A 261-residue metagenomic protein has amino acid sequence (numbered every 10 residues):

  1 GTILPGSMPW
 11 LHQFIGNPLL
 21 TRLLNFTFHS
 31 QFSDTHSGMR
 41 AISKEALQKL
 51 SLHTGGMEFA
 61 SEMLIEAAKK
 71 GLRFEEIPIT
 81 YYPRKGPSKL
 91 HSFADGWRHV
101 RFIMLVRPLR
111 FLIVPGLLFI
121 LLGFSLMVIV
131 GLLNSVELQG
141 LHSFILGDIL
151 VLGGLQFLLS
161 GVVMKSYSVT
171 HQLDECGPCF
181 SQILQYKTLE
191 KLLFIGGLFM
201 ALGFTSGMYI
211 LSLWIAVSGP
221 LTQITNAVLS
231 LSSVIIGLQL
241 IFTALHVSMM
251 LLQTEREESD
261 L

Functional and structural regions predicted by a protein language model:
G1-M57, P83-V100: Acceptor/aglycone-binding surface of glycosyltransferases and processive sugar-polymer synthases
T54-L261: Hydrophobic helical membrane-anchoring modules
